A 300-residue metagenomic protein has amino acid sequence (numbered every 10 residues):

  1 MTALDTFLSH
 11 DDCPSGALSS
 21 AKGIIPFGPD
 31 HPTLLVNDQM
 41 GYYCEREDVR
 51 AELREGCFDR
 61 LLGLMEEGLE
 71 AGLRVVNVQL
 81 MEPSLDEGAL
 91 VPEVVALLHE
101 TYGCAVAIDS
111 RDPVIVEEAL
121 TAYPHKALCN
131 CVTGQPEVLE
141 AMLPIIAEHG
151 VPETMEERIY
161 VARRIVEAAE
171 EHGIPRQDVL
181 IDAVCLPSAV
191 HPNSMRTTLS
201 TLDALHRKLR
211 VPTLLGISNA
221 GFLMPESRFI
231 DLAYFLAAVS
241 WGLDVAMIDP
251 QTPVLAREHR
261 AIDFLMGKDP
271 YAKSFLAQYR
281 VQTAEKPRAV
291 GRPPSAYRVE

Functional and structural regions predicted by a protein language model:
M1-L180, L186-E300: Domain-level signal for soluble alpha/beta catalytic cores
